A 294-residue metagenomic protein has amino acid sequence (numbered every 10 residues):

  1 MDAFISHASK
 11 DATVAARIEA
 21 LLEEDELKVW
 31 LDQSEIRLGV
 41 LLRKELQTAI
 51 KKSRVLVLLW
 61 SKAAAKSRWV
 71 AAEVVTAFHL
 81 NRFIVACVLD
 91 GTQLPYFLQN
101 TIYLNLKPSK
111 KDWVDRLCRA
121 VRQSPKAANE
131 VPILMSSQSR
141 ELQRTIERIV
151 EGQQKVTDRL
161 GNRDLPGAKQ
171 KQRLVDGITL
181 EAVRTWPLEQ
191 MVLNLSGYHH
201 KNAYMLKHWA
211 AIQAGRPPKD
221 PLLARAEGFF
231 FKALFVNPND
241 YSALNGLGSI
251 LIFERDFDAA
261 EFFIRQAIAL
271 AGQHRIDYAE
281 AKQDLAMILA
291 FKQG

Functional and structural regions predicted by a protein language model:
M1-L58, A63, F78-F83, T92 (+2 more regions): Conserved N-terminal substructure of TIR/SEFIR domains
V88-L94: Short, polar loop motifs at secondary-structure junctions
Q138-R163, R184-Q213, D240-F253, I276-Q293: Amphipathic alpha-helical repeat scaffolds of TPR domains
Q172, T179-L180, L223, F230-F231 (+1 more regions): Hydrophobic/aromatic packing residues within the alpha-helices of TPR/SEL1-like helical repeat arrays
T185, V236, L270-H274: Structural marker of alpha-solenoid helical repeat scaffolds
E261-Q273, A286: TPR/TPR-like (Sel1-like) alpha-helical repeat modules
